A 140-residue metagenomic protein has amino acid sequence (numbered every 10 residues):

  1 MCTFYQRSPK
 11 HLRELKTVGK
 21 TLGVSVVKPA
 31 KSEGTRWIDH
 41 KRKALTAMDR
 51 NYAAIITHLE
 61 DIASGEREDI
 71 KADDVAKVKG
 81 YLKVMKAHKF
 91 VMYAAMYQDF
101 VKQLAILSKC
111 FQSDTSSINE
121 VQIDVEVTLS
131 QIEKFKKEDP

Functional and structural regions predicted by a protein language model:
M1-P140: Alpha-helical structural modules in large enzymes and assemblies
